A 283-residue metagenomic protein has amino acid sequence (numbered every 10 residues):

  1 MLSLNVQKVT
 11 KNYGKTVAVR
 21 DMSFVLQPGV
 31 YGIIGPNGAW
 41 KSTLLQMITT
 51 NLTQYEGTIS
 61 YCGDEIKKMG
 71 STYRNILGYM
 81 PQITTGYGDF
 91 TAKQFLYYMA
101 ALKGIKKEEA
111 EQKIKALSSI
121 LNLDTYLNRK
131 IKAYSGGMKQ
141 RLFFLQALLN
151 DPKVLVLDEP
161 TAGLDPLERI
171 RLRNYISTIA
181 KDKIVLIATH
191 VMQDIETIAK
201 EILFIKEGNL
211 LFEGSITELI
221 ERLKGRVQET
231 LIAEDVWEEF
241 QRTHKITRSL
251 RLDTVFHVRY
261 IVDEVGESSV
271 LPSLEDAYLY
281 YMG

Functional and structural regions predicted by a protein language model:
P36-W40: Walker A (P-loop) phosphate-binding loop of ABC-type ATPase nucleotide-binding domains
T49: Helix-to-loop junction immediately C-terminal to a conserved catalytic motif
G57-K68, T72-Y73: Conserved ABC transporter NBD signature motif
Y97, A101, E108-Y126: Conserved ABC ATPase "signature" region
L149-K153: A short, proline-enriched helix->beta-strand linker immediately N-terminal to the Walker B motif in ABC-type P-loop
L155-E159: Catalytic Walker B motif of ABC-type/P-loop ATPase nucleotide-binding domains
N174-R259: ABC transporter nucleotide-binding domain
